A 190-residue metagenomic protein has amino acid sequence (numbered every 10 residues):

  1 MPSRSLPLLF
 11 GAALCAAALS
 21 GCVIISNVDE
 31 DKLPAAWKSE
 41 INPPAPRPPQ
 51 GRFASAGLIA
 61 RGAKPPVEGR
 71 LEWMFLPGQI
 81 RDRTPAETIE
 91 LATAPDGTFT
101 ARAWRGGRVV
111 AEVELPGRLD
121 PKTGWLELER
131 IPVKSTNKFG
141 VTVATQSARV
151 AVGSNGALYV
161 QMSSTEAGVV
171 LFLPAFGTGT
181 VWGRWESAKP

Functional and structural regions predicted by a protein language model:
M1-C22: Sec-dependent bacterial lipoprotein signal peptides
S3, L8, A35, A45-P49 (+4 more regions): Generic low-complexity segments that are intrinsically disordered, proline-rich and/or Lys/Arg-biased
S3, S20-A86, T145, S154-A157 (+1 more regions): Amphipathic/hydrophobic helical signal segments and adjacent flexible N-terminal regions that mediate secretion
A16-G21, E30, R105-G107, L115-P116: Short intrinsically disordered, low-complexity segments
P85-G153, K189: Contiguous, well-ordered beta-strand patches that form the walls/edges of small beta-barrel/beta-sandwich domains
